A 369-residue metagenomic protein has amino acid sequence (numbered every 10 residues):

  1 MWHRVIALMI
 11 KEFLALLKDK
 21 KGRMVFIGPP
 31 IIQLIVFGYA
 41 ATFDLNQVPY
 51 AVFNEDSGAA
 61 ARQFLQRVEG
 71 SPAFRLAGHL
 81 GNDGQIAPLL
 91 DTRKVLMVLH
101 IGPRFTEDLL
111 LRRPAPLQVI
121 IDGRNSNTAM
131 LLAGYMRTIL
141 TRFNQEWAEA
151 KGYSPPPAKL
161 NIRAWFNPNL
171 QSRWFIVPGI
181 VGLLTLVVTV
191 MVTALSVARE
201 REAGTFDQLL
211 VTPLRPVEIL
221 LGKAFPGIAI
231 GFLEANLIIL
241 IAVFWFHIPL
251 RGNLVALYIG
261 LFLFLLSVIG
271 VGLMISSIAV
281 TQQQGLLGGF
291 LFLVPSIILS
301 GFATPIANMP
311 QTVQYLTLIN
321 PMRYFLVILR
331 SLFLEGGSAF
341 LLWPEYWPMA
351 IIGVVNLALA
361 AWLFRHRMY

Functional and structural regions predicted by a protein language model:
M1-W174, L341: Extracytoplasmic/periplasmic domains immediately adjacent to an N-terminal transmembrane anchor in multi-pass membrane
L16, K20, V190-L214, A224 (+1 more regions): Transmembrane helix boundary and interhelical loop/hinge segments in multi-pass membrane proteins
G28, V36-L45, V280-M322: Transmembrane helix segments
A40-D44, A194, A198-R199, T212 (+4 more regions): Short helix-capping/hinge motifs at transmembrane helix termini and TM-loop junctions
F166-L170, P249, G301-N356, L363: Membrane-interfacial helix-loop-helix junctions in multi-pass membrane proteins
I176-T193: Long, hydrophobic alpha-helical segments
P216-G289, V294, F340-Y346, A350 (+1 more regions): Alpha-helical transmembrane segments and their short interhelical loops
W362-Y369: Short cytosolic juxtamembrane segments of multi-pass membrane proteins
